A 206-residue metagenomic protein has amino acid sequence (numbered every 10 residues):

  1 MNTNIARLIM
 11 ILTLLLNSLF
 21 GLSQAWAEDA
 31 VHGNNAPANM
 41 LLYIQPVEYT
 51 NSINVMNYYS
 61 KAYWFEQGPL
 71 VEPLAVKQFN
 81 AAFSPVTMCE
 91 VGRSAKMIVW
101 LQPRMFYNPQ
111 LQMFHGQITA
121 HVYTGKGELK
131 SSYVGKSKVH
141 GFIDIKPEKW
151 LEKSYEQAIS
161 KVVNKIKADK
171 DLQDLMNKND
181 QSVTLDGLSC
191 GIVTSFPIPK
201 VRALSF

Functional and structural regions predicted by a protein language model:
M1-R7: Positively charged n-region of N-terminal signal peptides that target proteins for export
I9-G21: Bacterial N-terminal signal peptides
G21-K77, D171-F206: A structural "domain/chain start" motif
A30, V86-I145, P199-L204: Surface-exposed short loop/turn segments
N57-P69, K126-Q181: Short secondary-structure boundary motifs at beta->alpha junctions and helix caps
P73, K77-M88: Negatively charged, low-complexity tracts enriched in Asp/Glu with abundant Ser/Thr
